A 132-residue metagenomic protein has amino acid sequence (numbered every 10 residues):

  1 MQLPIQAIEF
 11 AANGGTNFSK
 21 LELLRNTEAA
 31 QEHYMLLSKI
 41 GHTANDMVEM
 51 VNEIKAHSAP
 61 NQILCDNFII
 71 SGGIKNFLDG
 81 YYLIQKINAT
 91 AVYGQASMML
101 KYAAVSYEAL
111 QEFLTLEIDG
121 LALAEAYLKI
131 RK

Functional and structural regions predicted by a protein language model:
M1-H42: Catalytic core of soluble alpha/beta enzymes
M1-I5, C65-G72: Short charge-dense sequence patches
A11-G15, S71-K75, M98: Active-site beta-loop-alpha junctions enriched in small/polar residues
Q31-D66, K75-K132: Alpha/beta catalytic cores of nucleotide-metabolism and tRNA/nucleoside-modifying enzymes
